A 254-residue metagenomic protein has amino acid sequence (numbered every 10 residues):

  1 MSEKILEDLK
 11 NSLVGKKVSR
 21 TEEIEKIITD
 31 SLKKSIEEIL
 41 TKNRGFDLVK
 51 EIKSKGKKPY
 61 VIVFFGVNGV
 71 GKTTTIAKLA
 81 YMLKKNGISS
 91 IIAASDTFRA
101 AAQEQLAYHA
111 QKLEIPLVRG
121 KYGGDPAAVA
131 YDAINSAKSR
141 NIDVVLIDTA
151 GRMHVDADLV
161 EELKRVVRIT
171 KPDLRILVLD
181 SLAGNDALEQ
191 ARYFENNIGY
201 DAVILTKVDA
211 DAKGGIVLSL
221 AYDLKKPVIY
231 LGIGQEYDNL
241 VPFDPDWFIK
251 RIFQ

Functional and structural regions predicted by a protein language model:
M1-S95, A102-Y122, A130-K138, D143-I147: Primarily NTPase-proximal linker/entry elements flanking Walker-type ATP/GTP-binding cores
Q105, D125-R140, H154-Q254: Conserved catalytic-core segment of NTP-binding enzymes
A150-R152: Short glycine-rich anion-binding loops that position phosphate/pyrophosphate groups of nucleotides and phosphorylated
